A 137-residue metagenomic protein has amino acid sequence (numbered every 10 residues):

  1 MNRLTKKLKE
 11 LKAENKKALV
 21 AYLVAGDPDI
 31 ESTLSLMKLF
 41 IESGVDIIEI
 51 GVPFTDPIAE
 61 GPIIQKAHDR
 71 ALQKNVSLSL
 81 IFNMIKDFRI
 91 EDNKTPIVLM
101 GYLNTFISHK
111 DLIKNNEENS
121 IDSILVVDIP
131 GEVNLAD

Functional and structural regions predicted by a protein language model:
M1-L11, T55-K66, Q73-K86, F106-K110 (+1 more regions): Active-site-adjacent beta->alpha loops and helix N-cap segments on the catalytic face of soluble alpha/beta enzymes
L11-K17, S43-I58: N-terminal glycine-rich anion-binding loops that anchor highly charged ligand groups
L19-T33, P96-K110: Active-site mouth loops of central-metabolism enzymes
V20, D46-E49, V98, L125: Conserved beta-strand positions in the central sheet of alpha/beta enzyme cores
A21, F40, I48-G51, N116: Conserved, mostly hydrophobic/aromatic
S43, N83-I97: A structural motif corresponding to the C-terminal end of an alpha-helix and its immediate exit/capping segment
D92, I97, N104-D137: Conserved anion-binding
